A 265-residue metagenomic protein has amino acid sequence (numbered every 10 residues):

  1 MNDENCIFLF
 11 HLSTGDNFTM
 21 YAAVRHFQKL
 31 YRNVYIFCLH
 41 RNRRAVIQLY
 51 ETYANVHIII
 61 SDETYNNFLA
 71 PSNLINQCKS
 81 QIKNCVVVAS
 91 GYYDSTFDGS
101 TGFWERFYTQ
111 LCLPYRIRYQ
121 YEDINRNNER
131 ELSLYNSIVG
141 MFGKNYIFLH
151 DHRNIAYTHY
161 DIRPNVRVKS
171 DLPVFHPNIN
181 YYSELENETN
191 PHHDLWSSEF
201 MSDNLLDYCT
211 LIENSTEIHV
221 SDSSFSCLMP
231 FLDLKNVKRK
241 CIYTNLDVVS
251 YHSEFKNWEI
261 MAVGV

Functional and structural regions predicted by a protein language model:
M1-V265: Catalytic machinery of carbohydrate-active enzymes, primarily nucleotide-sugar-dependent glycosyltransferases
